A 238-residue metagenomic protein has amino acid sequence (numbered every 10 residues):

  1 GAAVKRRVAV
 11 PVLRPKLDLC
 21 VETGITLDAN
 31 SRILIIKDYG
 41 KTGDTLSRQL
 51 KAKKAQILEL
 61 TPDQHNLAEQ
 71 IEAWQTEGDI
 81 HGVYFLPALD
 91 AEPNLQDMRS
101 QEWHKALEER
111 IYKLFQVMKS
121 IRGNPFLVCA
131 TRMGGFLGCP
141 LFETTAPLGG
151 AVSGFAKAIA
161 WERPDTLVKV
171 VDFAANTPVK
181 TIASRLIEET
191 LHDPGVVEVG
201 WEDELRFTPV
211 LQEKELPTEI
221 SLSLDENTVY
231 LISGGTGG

Functional and structural regions predicted by a protein language model:
G1-Q116, V170-G238: Flexible, low-complexity flanking/linker segments at catalytic domain boundaries
A55, R122-F126: A short helix->loop->beta-strand "cap" motif at the edges of active sites that frequently abuts
R99-A106, F126-V152, A156: Catalytic loop of short-chain dehydrogenase/reductase
L114-V117, L148-I159, P164, E204: Conserved catalytic Lys-bearing alpha helix of Rossmann-like short-chain dehydrogenase/reductases
I121-R122, D193: A generic alpha-to-beta junction signature in SAM-dependent methyltransferases
L167: Short, small/polar-rich loop/turn modules that mediate ligand/substrate recognition or access, typified
